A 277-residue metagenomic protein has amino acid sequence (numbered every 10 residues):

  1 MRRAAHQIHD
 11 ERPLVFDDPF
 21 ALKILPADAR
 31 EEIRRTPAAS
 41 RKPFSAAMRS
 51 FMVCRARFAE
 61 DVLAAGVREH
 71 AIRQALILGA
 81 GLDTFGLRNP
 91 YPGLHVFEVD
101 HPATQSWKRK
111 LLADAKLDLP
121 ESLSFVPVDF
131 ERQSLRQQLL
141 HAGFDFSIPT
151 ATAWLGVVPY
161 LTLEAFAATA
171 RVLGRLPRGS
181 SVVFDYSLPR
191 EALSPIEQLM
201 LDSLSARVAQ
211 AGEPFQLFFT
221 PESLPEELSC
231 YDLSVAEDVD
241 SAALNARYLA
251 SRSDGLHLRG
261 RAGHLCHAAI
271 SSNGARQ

Functional and structural regions predicted by a protein language model:
M1-L76, A80-V126, F146: Rossmann-like AdoMet
A21, P195-Q277: Rossmann-like AdoMet/SAM-dependent catalytic core
H70-Q74, F146-P149, R178-S180, A262: Short coil/turn segments at beta-strand junctions that form active-site/ligand-binding loops
L123, Q133-R136, Y160-L176: A short, conserved alpha-helix within the catalytic core of class I
F130: Hydrophobic pocket-lining residues within nucleotide cofactor-binding pockets
L135-F146: Short amphipathic alpha-helix with an adjacent loop that forms part of the alpha/beta core around
F144-A165: A short SAM/SAH-binding and catalytic strip from SAM-dependent methyltransferases
A151, A170-E191: Conserved beta-strand signature within the Rossmann-like core of class I S-adenosyl-L-methionine
